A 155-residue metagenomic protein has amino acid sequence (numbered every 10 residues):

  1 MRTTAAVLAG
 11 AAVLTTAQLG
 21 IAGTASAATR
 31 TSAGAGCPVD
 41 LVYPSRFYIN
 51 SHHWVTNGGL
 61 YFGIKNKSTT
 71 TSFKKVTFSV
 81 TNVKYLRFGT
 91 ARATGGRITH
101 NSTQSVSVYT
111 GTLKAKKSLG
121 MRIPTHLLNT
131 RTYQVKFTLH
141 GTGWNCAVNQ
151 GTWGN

Functional and structural regions predicted by a protein language model:
M1-F47: N-terminal prepro-regions of secreted/extracellular proteins
I21, T69-K74, N129-Y133: Short loop/turn segments at connectors of secondary-structure elements within structured domains
G34, K75-V106, T142, V148-Q150: A surface/secretory-pathway sequence property marking extracellular, secreted, or lumenal proteins enriched
G36-A91: Short, surface-exposed binding/anchoring microloops in extracellular/periplasmic proteins
N50-N57, N101, A115-S118: Solvent-exposed, conformationally flexible loop/turn segments
G58-F62, K74-V76, L119-I123, V135 (+1 more regions): Hydrophobic residues positioned within well-ordered beta-strands of beta-sheet architectures
F62, H126-G154: Serine/threonine-enriched low-complexity regions used as flexible
T110-Y133: Low-complexity, intrinsically disordered segments enriched in Ser/Thr together with acidic residues
